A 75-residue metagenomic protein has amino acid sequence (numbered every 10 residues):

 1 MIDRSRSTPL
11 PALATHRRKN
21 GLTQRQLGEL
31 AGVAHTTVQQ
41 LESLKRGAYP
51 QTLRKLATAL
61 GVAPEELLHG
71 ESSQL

Functional and structural regions predicted by a protein language model:
M1-K19: A short, Lys/Arg-rich alpha-helix, primarily the initiator
M1-S5, T58, E66-L75: Short, charged recognition helix plus adjacent turn of helix-turn-helix-like nucleic-acid-binding domains
L13, Q24-G28, V38-L41, L67: Conserved hydrophobic/aromatic packing and binding residues within compact polymer-binding modules
R18, E29, T58: Alpha-helical residues within the helix-turn-helix
V33-A48, S72: Recognition helix of helix-turn-helix/homeodomain-like DNA-binding domains that insert into the DNA major groove
K45-T58, Q74-L75: Short, basic-rich loop-to-helix N-cap that marks the start of a DNA-contacting helix
